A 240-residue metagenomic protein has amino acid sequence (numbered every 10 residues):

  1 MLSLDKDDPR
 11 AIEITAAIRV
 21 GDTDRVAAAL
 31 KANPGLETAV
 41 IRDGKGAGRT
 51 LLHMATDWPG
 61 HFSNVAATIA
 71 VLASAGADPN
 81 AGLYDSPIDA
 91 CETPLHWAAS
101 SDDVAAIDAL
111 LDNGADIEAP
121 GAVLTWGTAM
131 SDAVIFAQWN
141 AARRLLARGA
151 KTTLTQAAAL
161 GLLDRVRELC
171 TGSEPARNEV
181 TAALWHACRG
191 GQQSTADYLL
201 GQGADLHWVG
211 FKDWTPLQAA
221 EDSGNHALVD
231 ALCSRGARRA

Functional and structural regions predicted by a protein language model:
M1-E13, I135, W139-H186, Q202 (+2 more regions): Ankyrin-repeat-protein effector appendages
L4-D7, A11-T23, A29: N-terminal alpha-helical scaffold/docking segments in eukaryotic complex subunits
D7-I14, A39-P59, A81-W97, P120-D132 (+3 more regions): Ankyrin-repeat boundary/"N-cap" motif
R25, N64-T68, A105-A106, N140-A141 (+3 more regions): Conserved ankyrin/ankyrin-like repeat signature
L30-L36, T68-P79, D108-I117, R144-A150 (+3 more regions): Ankyrin repeat domain, specifically the short helix-to-loop turn at the C-terminus of the second helix of each repeat
T56-T68, S100: Short coil/turn connectors between adjacent alpha-helices in alpha-solenoid helical repeat scaffolds
C188-A219: Ankyrin-repeat and related helical/solenoid repeat scaffolds used for protein-protein interactions
